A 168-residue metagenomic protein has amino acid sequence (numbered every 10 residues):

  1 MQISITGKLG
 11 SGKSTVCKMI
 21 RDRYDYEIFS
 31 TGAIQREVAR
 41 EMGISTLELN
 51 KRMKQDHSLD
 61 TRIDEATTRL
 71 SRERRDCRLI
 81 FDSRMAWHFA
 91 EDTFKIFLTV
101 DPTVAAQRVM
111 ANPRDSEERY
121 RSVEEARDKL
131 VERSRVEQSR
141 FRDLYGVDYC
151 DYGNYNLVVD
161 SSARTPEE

Functional and structural regions predicted by a protein language model:
I5: Hydrophobic anchor at the beta1->P-loop junction of P-loop NTPases
K8: P-loop (Walker A) phosphate-binding loop of NTP-binding proteins
K13: Conserved lysine of the Walker
V16: Hydrophobic positions on the alpha1 helix immediately C-terminal to the Walker A/P-loop
D22-F29: Post-Walker A helix-loop "phosphate-sensing" segment adjacent to the P-loop in P-loop NTPases
T31-A90, T103-A106, N112-E118, E124 (+2 more regions): ATP-dependent small-molecule kinase phosphotransfer cores that center on conserved nucleotide phosphate-binding segments
E118-E167: Small-molecule kinase domains that catalyze NTP-dependent phosphoryl transfer to phosphate-bearing small molecules
